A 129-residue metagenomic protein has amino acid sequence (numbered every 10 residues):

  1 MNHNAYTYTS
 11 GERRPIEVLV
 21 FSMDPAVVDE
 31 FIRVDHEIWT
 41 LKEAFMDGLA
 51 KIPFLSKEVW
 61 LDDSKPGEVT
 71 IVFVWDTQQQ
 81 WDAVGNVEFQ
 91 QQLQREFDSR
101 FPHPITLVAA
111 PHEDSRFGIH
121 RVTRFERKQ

Functional and structural regions predicted by a protein language model:
M1-V69, V74-Q91, R95, H103-Q129: Short S/T/G/P-rich N-terminal loop/turn motif that feeds into the first structured element of a domain
